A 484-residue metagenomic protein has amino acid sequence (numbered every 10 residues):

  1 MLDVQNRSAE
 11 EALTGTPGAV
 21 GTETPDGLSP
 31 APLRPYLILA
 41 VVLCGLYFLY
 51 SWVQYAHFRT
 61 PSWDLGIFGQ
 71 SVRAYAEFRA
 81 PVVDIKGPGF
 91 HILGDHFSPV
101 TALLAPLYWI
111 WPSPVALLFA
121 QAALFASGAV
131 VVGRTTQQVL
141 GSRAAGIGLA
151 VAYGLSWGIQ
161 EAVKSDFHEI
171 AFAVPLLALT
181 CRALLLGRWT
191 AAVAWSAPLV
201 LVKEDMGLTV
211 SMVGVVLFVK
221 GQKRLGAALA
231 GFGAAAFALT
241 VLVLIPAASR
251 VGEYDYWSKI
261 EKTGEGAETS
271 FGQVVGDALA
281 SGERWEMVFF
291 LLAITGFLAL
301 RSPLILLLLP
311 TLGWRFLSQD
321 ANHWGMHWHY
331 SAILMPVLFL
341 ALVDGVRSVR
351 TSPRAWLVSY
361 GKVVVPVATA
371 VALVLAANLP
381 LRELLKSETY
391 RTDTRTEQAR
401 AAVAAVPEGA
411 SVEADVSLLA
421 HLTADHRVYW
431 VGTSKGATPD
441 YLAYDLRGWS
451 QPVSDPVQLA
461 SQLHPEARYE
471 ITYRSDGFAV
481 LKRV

Functional and structural regions predicted by a protein language model:
M1-L49, W189: Start-transfer (signal-anchor) and selected internal transmembrane alpha helices of multi-pass inner/ER membrane
L37-V41, A230-A235, V349-P380: Signature aromatic-anchored transmembrane alpha helix within multi-pass, membrane-resident enzymes that catalyze glycan
L46, Y50, T60, A74 (+2 more regions): Membrane-lumen/periplasm interface segments of specific transmembrane helices in polyprenyl phosphate-linked
L49, I67-H91, P99-V100: Extracytosolic helix-loop segments that constitute the early lumenal/periplasmic catalytic or substrate-binding loops
V115-L140: Transmembrane-helix motifs of polytopic, lipid-linked glycan transferases
V131, A152, A171-W195: Specific aromatic-rich, kink-prone transmembrane helix
E161-I170: Short acidic/glycine- and proline-prone juxtamembrane loop motifs at membrane-interface regions of multi-pass membrane
L306-R354: Hydrophobic/aromatic-rich transmembrane helices and adjacent perimembrane loops
